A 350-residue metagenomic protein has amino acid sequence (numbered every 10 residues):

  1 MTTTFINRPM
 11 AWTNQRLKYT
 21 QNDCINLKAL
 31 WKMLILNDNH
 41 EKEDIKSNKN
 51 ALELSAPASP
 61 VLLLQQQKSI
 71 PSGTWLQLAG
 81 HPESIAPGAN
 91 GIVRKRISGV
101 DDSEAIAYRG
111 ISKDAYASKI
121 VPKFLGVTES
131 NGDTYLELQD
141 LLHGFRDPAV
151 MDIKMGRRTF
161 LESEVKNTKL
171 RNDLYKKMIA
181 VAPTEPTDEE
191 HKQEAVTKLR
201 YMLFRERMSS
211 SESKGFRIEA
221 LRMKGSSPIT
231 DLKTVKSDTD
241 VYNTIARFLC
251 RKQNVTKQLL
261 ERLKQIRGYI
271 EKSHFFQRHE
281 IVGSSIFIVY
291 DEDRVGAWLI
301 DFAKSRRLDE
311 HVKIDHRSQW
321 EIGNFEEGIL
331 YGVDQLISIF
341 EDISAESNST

Functional and structural regions predicted by a protein language model:
T2-T350: Polybasic, positively charged surfaces/segments
